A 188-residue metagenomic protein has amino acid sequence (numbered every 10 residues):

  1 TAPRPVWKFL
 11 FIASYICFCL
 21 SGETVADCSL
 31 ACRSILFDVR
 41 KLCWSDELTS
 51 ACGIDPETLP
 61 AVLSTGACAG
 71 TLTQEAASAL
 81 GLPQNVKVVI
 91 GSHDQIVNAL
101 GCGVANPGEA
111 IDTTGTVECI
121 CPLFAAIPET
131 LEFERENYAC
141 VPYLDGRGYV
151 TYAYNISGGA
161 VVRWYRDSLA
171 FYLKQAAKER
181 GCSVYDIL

Functional and structural regions predicted by a protein language model:
T1-A26, L30, I35-D46, S50-G53 (+1 more regions): Active-site core segments that coordinate phosphate-bearing ligands/cofactors across diverse enzyme families
D38-K41, S64-A69: Short beta-strand to alpha-helix junction loop
G53-S64: A conserved helix-loop-beta module that forms one wall/lid of the active-site cleft in ATP-utilizing catalytic domains
